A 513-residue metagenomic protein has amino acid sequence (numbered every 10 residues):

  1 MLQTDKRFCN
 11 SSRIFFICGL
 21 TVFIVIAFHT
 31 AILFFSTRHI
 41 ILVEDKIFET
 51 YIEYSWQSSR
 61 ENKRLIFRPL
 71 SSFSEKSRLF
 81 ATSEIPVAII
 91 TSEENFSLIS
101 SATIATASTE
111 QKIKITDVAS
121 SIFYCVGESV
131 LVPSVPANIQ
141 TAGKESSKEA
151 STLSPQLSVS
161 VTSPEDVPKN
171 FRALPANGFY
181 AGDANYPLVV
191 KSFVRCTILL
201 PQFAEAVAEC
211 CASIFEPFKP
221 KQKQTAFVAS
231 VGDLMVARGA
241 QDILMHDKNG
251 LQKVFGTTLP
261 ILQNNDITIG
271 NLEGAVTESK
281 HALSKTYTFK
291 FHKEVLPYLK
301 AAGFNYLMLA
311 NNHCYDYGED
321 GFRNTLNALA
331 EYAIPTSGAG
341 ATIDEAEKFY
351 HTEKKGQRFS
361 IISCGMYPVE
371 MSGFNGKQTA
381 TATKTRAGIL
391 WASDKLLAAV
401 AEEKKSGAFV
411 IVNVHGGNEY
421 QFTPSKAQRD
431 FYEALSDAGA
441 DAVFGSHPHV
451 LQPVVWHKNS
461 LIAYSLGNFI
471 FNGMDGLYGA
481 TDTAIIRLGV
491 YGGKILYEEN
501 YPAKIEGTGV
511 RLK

Functional and structural regions predicted by a protein language model:
M1-S12: N-terminal Lys/Arg-rich, disordered targeting/topogenic segments
N10, F16-G19, T197, C211-A212: Secreted/luminal cysteine- and crosslink-motif detector
F15-I32: Hydrophobic membrane-insertion alpha-helices, especially the h-region of bacterial N-terminal signal peptides
F34-S36, A346-E347: A short, compositionally biased
F35-H39, R238-Q241: Acidic/histidine-rich, surface-exposed loop or edge segments in extracytoplasmic proteins
S36-P217: Flexible loop/hinge segments at secondary-structure junctions
C211-K513: Acidic, metal/ion-coordinating pockets
